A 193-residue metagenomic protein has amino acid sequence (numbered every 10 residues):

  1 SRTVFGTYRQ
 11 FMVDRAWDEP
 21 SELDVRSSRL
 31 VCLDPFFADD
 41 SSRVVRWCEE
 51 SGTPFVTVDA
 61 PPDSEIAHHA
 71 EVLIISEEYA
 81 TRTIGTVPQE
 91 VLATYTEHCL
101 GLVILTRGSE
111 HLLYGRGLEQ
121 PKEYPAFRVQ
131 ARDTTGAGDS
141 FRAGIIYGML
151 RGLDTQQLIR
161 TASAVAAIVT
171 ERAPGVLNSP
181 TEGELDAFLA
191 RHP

Functional and structural regions predicted by a protein language model:
S1-R29, L185-P193: Conserved N-terminal subdomain of the carbohydrate kinase-like
S1-T3, L30, P54-F55, V72 (+2 more regions): Structural motif
F5, R82-T83, G115, F188: Residues that scaffold the ATP/ADP-binding catalytic core of kinase and kinase-like folds
F5-T7, D34, T106: Short beta-strand segments
T7, E77, A126: Active-site donor-binding loop signature of nucleotide-sugar glycosyltransferases
D24-R26, A67-H68, E97: A short, aliphatic-rich alpha-helical micro-motif
R29-E90, E110-H111: Conserved beta-alpha-beta core of the PfkB/ribokinase-like small-molecule kinase fold
P88-P193: Conserved phosphate-binding/catalytic region of the ribokinase-like
